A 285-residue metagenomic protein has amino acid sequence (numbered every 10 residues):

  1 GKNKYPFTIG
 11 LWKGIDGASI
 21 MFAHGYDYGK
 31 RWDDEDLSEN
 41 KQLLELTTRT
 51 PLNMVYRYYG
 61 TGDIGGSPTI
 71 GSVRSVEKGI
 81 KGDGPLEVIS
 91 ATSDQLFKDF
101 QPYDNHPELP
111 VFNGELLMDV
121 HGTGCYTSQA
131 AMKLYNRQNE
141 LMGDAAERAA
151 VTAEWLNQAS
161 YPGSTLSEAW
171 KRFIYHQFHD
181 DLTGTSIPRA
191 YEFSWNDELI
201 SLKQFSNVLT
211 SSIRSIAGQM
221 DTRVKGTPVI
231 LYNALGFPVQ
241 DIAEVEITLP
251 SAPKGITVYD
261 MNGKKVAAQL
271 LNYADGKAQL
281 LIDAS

Functional and structural regions predicted by a protein language model:
G1-A234, D241, A252-A284: Catalytic-domain carbohydrate-binding cleft regions of carbohydrate-active enzymes
A243-V245: Hydrophobic beta-strand segments
I247-P250: Aromatic-lined ligand-binding clefts that engage carbohydrates, nucleic acids, or primary amines
